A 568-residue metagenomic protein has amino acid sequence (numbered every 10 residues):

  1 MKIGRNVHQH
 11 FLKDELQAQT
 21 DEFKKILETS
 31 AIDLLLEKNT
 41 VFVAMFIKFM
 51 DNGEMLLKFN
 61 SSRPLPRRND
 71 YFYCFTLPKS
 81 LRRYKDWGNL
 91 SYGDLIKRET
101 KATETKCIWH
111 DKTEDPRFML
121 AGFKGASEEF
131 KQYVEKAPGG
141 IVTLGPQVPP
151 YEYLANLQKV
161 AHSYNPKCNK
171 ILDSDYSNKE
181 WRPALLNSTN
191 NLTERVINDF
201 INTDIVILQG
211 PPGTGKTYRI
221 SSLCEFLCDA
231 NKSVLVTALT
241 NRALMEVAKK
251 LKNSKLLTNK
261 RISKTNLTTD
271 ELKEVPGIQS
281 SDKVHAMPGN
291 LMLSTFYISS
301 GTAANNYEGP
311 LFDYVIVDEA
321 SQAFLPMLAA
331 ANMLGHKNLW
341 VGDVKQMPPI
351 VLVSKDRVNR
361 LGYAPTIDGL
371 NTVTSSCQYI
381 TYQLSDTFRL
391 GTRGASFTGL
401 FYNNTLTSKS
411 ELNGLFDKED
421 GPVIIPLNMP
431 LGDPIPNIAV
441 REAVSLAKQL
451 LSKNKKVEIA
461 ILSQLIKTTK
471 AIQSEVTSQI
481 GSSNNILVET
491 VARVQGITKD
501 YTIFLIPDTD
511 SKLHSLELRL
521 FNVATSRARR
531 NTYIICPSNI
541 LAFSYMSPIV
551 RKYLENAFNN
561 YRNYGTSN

Functional and structural regions predicted by a protein language model:
M1-G88, A447, L462-K467, S474: Accessory interdomain/linker segments of ATP-dependent helicases and helicase-like nucleic-acid enzymes that mediate
K2-E15, N60-I201, S263-T265, L272-V275 (+2 more regions): Pre-ATPase regulatory/linker segments immediately N-terminal to the P-loop/RecA-like helicase/translocase core
K216: Conserved lysine of the Walker
R219, L223: Hydrophobic positions on the alpha1 helix immediately C-terminal to the Walker A/P-loop
D229-K232, A238-R242, Y297-S300, E308-V317 (+1 more regions): Conserved helicase motor core of SF1/SF2 NTP-dependent helicases
R242-E271, E475-I480: Conserved helix-turn-beta segment of the N-terminal RecA-like "Helicase ATP-binding" lobe in SF1/SF2 helicases
L272-M292, V491-F504, T509: Conserved motor-coupling elements within RecA-like helicase/translocase cores
D282-G309: Conserved helicase/translocase P-loop NTPase motor core
